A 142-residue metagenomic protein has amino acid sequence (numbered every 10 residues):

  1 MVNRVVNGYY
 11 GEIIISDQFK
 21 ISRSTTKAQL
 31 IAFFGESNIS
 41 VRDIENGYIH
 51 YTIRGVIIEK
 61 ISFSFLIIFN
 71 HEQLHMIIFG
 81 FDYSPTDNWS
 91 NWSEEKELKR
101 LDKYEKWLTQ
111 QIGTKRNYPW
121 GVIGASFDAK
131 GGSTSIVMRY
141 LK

Functional and structural regions predicted by a protein language model:
M1-G121, A125-K142: Short helix/turn-capping signatures at newly exposed starts of structured segments
